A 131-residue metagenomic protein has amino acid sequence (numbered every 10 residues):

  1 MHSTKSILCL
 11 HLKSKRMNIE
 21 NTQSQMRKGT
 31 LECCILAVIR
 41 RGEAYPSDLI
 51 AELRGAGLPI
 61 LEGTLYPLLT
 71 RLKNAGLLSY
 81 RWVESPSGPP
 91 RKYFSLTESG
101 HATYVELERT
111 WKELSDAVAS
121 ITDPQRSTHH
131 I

Functional and structural regions predicted by a protein language model:
M1-T22: Short, intrinsically disordered or compositionally biased N-terminal tails of bacterial proteins
Q23-T64, T70, V83: N-terminal helix-turn-helix DNA-binding core of bacterial DNA-binding proteins
G76: Glycine-centered, phosphate/nucleic-acid-interacting loop/turn motifs that mediate DNA/RNA or nucleotide
S79-S85: Short E/K-rich amphipathic alpha-helical oligomerization segments
P86, P90-E108: Basic, amphipathic "hinge/linker" alpha-helix immediately C-terminal to the N-terminal HTH DNA-binding motif
A102-I131: Amphipathic alpha-helical dimerization/coiled-coil segments that flank or bridge DNA-binding/regulatory modules
